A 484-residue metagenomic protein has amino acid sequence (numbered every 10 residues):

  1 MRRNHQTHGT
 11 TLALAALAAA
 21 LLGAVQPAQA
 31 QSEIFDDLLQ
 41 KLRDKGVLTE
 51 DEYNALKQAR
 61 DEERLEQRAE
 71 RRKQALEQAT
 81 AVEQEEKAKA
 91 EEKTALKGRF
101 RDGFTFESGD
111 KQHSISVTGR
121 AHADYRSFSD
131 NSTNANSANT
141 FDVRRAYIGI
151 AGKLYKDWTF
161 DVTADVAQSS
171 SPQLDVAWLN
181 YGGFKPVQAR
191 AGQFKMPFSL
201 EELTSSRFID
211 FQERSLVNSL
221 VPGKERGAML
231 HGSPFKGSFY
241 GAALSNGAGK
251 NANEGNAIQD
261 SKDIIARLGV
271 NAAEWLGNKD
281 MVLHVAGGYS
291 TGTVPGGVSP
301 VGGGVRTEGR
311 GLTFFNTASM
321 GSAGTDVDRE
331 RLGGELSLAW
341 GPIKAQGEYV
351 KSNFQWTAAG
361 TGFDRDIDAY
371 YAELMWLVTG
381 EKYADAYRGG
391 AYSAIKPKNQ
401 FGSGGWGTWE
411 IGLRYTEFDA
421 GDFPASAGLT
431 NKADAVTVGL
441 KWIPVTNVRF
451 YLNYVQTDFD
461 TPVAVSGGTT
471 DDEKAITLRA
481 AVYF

Functional and structural regions predicted by a protein language model:
R2, N134-A135, N180-Y181, M281 (+2 more regions): Outer-membrane beta-barrel pore domains
R2-R3, L14-G23, A28-R120, G237 (+1 more regions): N-terminal periplasmic/intermembrane-space "pro-region" immediately following the signal or transit peptide
N4-H8: Low-complexity intrinsically disordered segments
I34-F35, T49, A81, G227-I258 (+1 more regions): Glycine/serine-rich loop-strand microenvironments at binding/catalytic pocket rims
N54-A55, F194, V455: Proline- and acidic/polar-enriched loop/turn elements at helix boundaries
D61-E62, S171, L200, W356: Short Asp/Glu-rich motifs
R99-P295, D366-S403, T408-F423: Outer membrane beta-barrel
